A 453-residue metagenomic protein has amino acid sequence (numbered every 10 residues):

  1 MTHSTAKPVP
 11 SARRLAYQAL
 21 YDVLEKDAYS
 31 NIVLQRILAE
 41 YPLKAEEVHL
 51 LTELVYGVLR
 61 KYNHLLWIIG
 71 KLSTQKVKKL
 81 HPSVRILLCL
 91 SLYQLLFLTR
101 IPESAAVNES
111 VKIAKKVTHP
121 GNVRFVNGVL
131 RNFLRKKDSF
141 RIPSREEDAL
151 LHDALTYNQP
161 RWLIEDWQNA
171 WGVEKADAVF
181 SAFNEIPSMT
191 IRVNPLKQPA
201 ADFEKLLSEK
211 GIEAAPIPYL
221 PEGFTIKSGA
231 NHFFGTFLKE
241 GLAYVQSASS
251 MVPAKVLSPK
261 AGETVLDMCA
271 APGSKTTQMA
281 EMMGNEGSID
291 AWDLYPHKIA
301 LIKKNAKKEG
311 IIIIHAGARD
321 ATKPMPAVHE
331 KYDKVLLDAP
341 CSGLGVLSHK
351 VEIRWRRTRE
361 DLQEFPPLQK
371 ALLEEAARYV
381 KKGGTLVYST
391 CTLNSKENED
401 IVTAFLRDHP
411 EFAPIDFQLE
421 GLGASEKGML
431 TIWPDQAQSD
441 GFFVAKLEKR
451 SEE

Functional and structural regions predicted by a protein language model:
M1-E453: S-adenosylmethionine
